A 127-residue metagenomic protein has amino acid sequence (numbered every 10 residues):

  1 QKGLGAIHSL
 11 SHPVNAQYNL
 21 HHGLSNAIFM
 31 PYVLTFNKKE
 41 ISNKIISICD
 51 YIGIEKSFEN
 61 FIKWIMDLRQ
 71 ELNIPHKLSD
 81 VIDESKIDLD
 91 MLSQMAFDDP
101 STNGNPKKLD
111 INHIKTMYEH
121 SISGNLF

Functional and structural regions predicted by a protein language model:
Q1-W64: Active-site segments that bind and position negatively charged phosphate/pyrophosphate groups
I45, C49, E55-F127: C-terminal charged capping/lid subdomain of soluble metabolic enzymes
